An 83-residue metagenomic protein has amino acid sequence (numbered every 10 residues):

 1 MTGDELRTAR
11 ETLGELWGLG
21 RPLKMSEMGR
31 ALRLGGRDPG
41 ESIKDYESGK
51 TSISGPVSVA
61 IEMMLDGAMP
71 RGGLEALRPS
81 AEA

Functional and structural regions predicted by a protein language model:
M1, P79-A83: Short intrinsically disordered terminal tails
M1-R21, D66, R71: A short, Lys/Arg-rich alpha-helix, primarily the initiator
R7-E11, S26-G29, I61-M64: Short, well-ordered amphipathic alpha-helices
E11-T12, G29, G40-I43, S52-S58: A generic structured-segment signal
W17-K44: Short alpha-helical DNA-recognition segment
T51-E75: DNA major-groove recognition helix of helix-turn-helix/homeodomain DNA-binding modules
